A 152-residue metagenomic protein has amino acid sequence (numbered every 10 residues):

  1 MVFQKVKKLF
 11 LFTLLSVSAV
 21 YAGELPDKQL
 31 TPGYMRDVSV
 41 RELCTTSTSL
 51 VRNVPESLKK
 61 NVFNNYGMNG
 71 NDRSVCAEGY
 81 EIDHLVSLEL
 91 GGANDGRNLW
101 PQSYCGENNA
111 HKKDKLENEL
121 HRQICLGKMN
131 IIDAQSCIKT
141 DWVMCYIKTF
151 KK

Functional and structural regions predicted by a protein language model:
V2-F10: Bacterial N-terminal signal peptides that target proteins for export
T13-A22: Hydrophobic h-region of N-terminal signal peptides that target proteins for export in Gram-negative bacteria
V17, M68-N71, K151: Short linear sequence elements within intrinsically disordered, low-complexity coil regions
G23-A110, D114: Betabetaalpha-Me/HNH-type nuclease active-site subdomain
L25-K28, D37-S39, L43, S74 (+1 more regions): C-terminal, well-folded lobe of enzymatic/effector domains
